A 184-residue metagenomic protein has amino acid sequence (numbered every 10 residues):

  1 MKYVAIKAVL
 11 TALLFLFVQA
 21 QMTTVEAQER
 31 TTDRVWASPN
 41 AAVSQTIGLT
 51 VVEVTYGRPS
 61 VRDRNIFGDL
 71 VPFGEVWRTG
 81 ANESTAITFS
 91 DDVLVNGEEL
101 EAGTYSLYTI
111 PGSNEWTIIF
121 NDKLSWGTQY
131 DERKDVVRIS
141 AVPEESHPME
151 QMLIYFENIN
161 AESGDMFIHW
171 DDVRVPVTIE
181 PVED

Functional and structural regions predicted by a protein language model:
M1-L10, A20: Bacterial N-terminal signal peptides that target proteins for export
A5, T23-E26, L49: Generic extreme N-terminus detector
F15-T24: C-terminal segment of classical bacterial N-terminal signal peptides
T23, N114, D135: Residue-level signal for beta-strand positions within conserved beta-sheet cores that form or flank
V25, G57, D92, E98 (+2 more regions): Surface loops and adjacent helix of pleckstrin homology
Q28-E75, G127-D184: Primarily secretory-pathway and cell-envelope proteins
W77-W126: Mid-length scaffold segments of soluble, non-membrane domains
